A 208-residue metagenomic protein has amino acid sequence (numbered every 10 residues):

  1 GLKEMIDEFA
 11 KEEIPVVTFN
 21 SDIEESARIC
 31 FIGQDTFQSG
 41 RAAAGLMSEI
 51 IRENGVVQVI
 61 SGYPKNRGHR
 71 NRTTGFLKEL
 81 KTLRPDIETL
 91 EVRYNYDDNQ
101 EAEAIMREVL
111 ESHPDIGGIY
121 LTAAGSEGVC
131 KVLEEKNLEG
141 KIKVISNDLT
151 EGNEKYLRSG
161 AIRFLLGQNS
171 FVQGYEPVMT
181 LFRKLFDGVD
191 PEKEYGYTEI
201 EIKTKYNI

Functional and structural regions predicted by a protein language model:
G1-A10, F76, Y94-G152: Hydrophobic alpha-helical
E4-Q38, T150-R158: Flexible loop/hinge segments that line or gate small-molecule binding clefts
I29-C30, V56-K65: Short beta-strand segments enriched in small/hydrophobic residues
I32-G55, A102-E103, N153, N169-F186: Hydrophobic alpha-helical segments within soluble ligand-binding/sensing domains
S39-A43, R67-I87, I105, G128-V129 (+1 more regions): Short, solvent-exposed amphipathic alpha-helices that sit in or adjacent to ligand/effector-binding or catalytic
V56-V59, L80-N99: Short beta-strand elements in bilobed, periplasmic/extracellular small-molecule ligand-binding domains
L80, N169-I208: Hinge/cleft segment of the Venus flytrap/periplasmic-binding protein
